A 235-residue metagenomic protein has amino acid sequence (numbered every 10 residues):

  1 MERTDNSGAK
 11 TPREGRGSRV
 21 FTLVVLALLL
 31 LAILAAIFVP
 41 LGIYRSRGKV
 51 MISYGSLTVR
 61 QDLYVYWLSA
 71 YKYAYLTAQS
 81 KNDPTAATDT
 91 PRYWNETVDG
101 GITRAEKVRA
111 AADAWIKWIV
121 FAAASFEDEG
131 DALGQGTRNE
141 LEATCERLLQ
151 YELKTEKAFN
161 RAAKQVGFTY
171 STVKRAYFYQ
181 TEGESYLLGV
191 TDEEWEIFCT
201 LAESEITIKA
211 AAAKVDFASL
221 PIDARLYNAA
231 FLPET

Functional and structural regions predicted by a protein language model:
E2-R3, A9-R47, K157-T235: PPIase-associated folding chaperone regions across multiple families
G8-A9, G17, G55, W118 (+2 more regions): Residue-level signal for functionally critical sites in structured catalytic/ligand-binding pockets
I43-A162: N-terminal targeting/tethering segments
